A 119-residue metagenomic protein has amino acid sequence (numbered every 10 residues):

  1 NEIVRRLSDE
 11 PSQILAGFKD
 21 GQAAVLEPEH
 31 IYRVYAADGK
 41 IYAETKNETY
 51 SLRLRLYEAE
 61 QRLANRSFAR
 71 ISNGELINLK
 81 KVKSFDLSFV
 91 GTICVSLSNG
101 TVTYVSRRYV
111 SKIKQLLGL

Functional and structural regions predicted by a protein language model:
E2-Y104: Conserved binding/recognition cores within well-folded domains
K114-L119: Short hydrophobic/aromatic patches at helix-to-coil boundaries
